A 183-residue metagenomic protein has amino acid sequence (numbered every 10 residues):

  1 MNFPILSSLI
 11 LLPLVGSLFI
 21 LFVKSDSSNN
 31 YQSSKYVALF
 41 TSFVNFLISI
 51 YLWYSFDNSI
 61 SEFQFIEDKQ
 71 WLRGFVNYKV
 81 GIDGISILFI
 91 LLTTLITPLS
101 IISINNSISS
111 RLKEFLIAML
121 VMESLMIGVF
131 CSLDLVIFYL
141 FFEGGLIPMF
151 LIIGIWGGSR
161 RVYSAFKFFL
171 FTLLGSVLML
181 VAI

Functional and structural regions predicted by a protein language model:
M1-S7, F19-I117: Transmembrane helix-loop-helix hairpins at membrane boundaries of multipass inner-membrane proteins
L9, K79-V80, F130, Y139: Residue-level signal for helical boundary/lining positions with a hydrophobic bias
L9-P13, A38-T41, T93, M119 (+2 more regions): Residue-level recognition of transmembrane alpha-helices in multi-pass small-molecule transporters/permeases
L11, V15, W53-S59, M179-I183: Specific lipid-exposed transmembrane alpha-helices and their immediate membrane-water interface residues in multi-pass
V15, I85, G145: Anionic group-transfer/hydrolysis microenvironments
V15-S17, T97-P98, M119-M126: Hydrophobic, membrane-inserted alpha-helices
D26-Y31, L125-I183: Alpha-helical multi-pass transmembrane bundles of energy-transducing inner-membrane proteins
